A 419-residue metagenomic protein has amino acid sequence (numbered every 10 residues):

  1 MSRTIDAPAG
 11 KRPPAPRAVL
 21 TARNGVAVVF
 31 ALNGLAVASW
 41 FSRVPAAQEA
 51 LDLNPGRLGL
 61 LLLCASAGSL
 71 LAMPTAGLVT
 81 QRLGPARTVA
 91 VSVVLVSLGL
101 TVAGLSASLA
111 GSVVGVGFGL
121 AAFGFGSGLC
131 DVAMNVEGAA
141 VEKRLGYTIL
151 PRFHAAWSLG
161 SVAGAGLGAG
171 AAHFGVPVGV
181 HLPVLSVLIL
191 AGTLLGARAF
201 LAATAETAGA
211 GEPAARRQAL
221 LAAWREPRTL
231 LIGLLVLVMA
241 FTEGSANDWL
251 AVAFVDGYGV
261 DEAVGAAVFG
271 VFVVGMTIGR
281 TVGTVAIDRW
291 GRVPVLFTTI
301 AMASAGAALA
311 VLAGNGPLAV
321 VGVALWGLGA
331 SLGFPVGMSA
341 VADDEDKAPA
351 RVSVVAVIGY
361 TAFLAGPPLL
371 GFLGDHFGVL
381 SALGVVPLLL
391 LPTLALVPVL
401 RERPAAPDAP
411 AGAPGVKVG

Functional and structural regions predicted by a protein language model:
D6-L20, L201-I232, P414-K417: Juxtamembrane intracellular "pre-TM" segments in multi-pass secondary transporters
A31, G111-C130, A319-S331: Hydrophobic core of transmembrane alpha-helices in multi-pass small-molecule transporters, especially MFS/SLC-type
S42-G56, D248-V264: Short amphipathic helix-loop junctions that connect adjacent transmembrane helices in Major Facilitator Superfamily/SLC
A72-P85, A172, G279-R292, G374-D375: Helix-to-loop junctions at the C-terminal end of transmembrane segments in multipass secondary transporters
A86-V89, V93, L296: Primarily marks hydrophobic transmembrane alpha-helices of the MFS/SLC 12-helix fold
V94-A110, M302-G314: C-terminal ends and interior cores of transmembrane alpha-helices in multi-pass membrane transporters/permeases
G115, F153-T204: Helix-loop-helix hairpin linking two adjacent transmembrane segments in secondary transporters
L129-K143, L332-E345: Intracellular juxtamembrane helix-capping segments at the cytosolic ends of symmetry-related transmembrane helices
